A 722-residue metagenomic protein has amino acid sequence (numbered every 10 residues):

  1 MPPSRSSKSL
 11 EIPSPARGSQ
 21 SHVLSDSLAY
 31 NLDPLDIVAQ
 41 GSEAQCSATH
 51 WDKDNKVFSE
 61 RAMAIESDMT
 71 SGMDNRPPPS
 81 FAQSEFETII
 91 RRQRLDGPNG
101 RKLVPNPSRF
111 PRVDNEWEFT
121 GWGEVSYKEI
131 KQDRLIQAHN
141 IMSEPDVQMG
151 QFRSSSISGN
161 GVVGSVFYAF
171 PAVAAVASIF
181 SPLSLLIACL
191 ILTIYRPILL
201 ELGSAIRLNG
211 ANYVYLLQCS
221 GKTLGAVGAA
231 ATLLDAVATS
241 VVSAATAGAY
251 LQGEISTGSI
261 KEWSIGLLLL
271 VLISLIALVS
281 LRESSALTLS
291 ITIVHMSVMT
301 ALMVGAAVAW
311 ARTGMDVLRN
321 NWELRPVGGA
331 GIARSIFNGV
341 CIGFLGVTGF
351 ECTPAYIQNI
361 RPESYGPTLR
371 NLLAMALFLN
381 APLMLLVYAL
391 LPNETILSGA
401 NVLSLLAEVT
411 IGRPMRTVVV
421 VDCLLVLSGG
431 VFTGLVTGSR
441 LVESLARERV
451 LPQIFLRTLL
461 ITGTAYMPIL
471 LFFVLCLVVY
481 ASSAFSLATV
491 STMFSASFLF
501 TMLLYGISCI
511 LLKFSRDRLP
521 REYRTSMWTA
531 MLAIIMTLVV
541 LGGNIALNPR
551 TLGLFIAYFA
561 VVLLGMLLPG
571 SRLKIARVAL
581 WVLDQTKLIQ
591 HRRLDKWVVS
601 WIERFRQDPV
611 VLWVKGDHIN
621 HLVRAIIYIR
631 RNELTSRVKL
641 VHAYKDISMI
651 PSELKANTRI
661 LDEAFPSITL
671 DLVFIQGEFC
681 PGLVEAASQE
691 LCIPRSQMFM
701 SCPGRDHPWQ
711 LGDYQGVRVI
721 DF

Functional and structural regions predicted by a protein language model:
P2-G123, E129, I575, W581-Q585 (+1 more regions): Cytosolic C-terminal regulatory domains/tails of membrane transporters and channels
N99, N140, L289-R361, M375-F378 (+2 more regions): Helix-loop-helix junctions that connect adjacent transmembrane segments in multi-pass membrane transporters
E144-D146, A169-L269, L372-A381: Extracellular loop-to-transmembrane helix junctions
V147-Y168, G305, L324-L372, V419-F432 (+1 more regions): Hydrophobic, membrane-embedded alpha-helices of multi-pass small-molecule transporters
A211-L216, G221, T368-F432, L451-S486: TM-loop-TM module centered on a large, flexible mid-protein loop between adjacent transmembrane helices in multi-pass
E262-L318, L369-L373, S491-Y505, T525-L532 (+1 more regions): Membrane-interface loop-to-helix entry segments
V294-L324, L385-L391, Y505-L519, G542-I545 (+1 more regions): Hydrophobic alpha-helical segments and their helix-loop junctions in multi-pass secondary transporters
I454-M467, M502-G553, V578-K596, G712 (+1 more regions): C-terminal membrane-solvent junction of multi-pass transporters and transport-like membrane proteins
